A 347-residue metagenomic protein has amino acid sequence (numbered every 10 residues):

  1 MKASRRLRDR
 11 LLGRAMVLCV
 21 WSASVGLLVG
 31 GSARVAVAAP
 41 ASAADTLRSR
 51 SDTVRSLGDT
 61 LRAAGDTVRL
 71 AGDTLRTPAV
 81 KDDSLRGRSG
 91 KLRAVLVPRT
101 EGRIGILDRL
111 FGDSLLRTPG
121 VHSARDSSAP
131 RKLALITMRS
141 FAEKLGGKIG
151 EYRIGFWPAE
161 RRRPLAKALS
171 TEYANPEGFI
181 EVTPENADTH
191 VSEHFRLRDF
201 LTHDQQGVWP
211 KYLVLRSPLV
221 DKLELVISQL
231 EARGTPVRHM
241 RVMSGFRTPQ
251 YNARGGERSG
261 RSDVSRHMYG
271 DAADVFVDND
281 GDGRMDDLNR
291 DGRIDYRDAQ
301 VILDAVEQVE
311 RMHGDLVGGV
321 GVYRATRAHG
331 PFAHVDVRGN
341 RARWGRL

Functional and structural regions predicted by a protein language model:
K2-V37: Sec-dependent N-terminal signal peptides
A39-P40, A44: Boundary of Sec targeting at the N-terminus
D45, D52, D59, D66 (+2 more regions): Asp/Glu-rich intrinsically disordered low-complexity tracts
D73-E143: Beta-strand-enriched, solvent-exposed domains that form extended recognition/catalytic surfaces
G146-E160, V335: Low-complexity, small/polar and acidic-rich linker and loop segments
F179-V237: Active-site acidic/histidine clusters and adjacent loop/turn architecture that either coordinate catalytic ions
E224-R258: Extended, low-complexity, intrinsically disordered C-terminal regulatory tails of eukaryotic serine/threonine kinases
S262-L347: Catalytic cores and adjacent binding grooves of peptidoglycan-active enzymes
